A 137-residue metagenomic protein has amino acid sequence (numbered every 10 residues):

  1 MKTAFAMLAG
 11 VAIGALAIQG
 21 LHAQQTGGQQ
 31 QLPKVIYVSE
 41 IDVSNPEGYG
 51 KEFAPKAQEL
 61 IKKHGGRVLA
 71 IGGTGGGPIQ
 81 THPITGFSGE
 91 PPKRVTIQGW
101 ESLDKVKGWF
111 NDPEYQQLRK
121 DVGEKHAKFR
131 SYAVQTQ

Functional and structural regions predicted by a protein language model:
M1-A9: Bacterial N-terminal signal peptides that target proteins for export
K2, D112-P113: Acidic-histidine catalytic/liganding microenvironments
G14-N111, V134-Q137: Short S/T/G/P-rich N-terminal loop/turn motif that feeds into the first structured element of a domain
R67, Y115-Q116, K128: A general structural signal for well-ordered secondary-structure junctions
K107-F110, Q117-H126: Short, exposed beta-strand-loop hairpins at the edges of beta-sheets in extracellular/periplasmic proteins
G123-Q137: C-terminal end-helix/capping segment
